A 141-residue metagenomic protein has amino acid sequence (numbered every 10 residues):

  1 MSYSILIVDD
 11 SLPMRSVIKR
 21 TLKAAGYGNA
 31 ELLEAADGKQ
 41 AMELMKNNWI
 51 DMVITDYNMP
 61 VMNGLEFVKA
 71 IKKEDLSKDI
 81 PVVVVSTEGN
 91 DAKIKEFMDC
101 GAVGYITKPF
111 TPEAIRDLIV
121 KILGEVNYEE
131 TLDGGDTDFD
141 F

Functional and structural regions predicted by a protein language model:
L12-L33, C100: Two-component/phosphorelay signaling modules centered on CheY-like receiver
E34-E43, G64: Helix N-cap/capping motif at the beta->alpha junctions
E43, L65-K78: Short amphipathic alpha-helix used as the core "switch/output" element in two-component signaling
M59: Receiver (REC) domain active-site loop signature in two-component systems and cognate sites in sensor histidine kinases
E66, G89-G104, D117: Alpha4 helix (beta4-alpha4-beta5 surface) of REC/receiver domains from two-component response regulators
F110-I119: C-terminal output helix
N127-F141: CheY-like receiver
